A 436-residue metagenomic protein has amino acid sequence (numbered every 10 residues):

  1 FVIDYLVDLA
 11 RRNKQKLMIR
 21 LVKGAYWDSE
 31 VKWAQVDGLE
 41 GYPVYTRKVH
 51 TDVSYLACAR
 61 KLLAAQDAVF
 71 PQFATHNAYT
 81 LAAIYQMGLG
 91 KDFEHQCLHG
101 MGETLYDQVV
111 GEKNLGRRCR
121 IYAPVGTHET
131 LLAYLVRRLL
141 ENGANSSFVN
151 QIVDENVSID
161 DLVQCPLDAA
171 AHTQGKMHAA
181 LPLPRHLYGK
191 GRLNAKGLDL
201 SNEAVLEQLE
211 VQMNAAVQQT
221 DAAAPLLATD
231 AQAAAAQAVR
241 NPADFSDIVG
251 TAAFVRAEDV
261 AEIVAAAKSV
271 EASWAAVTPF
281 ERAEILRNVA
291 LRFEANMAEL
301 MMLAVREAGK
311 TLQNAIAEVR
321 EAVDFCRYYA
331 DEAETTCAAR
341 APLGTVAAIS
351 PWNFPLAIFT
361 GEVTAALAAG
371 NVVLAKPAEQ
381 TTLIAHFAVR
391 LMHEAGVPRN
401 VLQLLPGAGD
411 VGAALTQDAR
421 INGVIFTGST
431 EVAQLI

Functional and structural regions predicted by a protein language model:
F1, H76, C97-L98, I285-L291 (+2 more regions): Conserved short loop/turn motifs at secondary-structure junctions
F1, M18-L21, F70-A74, E94-Q96 (+9 more regions): Structured core elements
F1-N194: Positively charged, amphipathic and often flexible ligand-engagement surfaces
V2-L9, C58-A65, A83-M87, Q108 (+15 more regions): Generic, well-ordered alpha-helical scaffold segments in large soluble proteins
D4, A82, D107, A133 (+5 more regions): Alpha-helical elements of the RecA-like P-loop NTPase motor core of helicases
G24-Y26, H76-T80, G100-G102, G126-H128 (+13 more regions): Short, glycine-/Ser/Thr-/acidic-enriched flexible segments
N114, V125-G126, T130-A265, S269-A272 (+3 more regions): Terminal low-complexity tails and localization/encapsulation signals of metabolic enzymes
V305, C326, D331-I436: Rossmann-like NAD(P) dinucleotide-binding subdomain of oxidoreductase/dehydrogenase enzymes
